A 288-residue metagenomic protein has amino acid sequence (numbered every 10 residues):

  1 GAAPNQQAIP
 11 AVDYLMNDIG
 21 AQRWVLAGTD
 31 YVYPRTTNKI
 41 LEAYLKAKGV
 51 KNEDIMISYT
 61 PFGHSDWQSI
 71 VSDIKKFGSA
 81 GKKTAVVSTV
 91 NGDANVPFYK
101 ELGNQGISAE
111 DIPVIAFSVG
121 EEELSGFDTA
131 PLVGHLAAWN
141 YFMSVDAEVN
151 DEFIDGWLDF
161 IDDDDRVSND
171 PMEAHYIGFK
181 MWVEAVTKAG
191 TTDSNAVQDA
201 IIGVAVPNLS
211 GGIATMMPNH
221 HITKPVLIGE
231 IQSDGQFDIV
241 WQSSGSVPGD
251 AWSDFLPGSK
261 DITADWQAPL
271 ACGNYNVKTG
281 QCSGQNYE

Functional and structural regions predicted by a protein language model:
G1-Q105, S144-E152: Extracellular/periplasmic Venus flytrap/periplasmic-binding protein
P10, A109, T223-V226: Extracytoplasmic
G20-A27, S79-T84, L136-W139, D159-R166 (+1 more regions): Flexible glycine/proline-enriched surface loops and loop-helix/loop-strand junctions
L26-T29, D164-E173, D193-V197, I213-M216: Surface-exposed patches in mature extracellular/periplasmic domains of secreted proteins
I40, I177-M181: Short amphipathic alpha-helical face segments that pack within enzyme cores and frequently flank/anchor catalytic
E101-Y176, V186-T192, S243-N274, S283-G284: Extracellular/periplasmic periplasmic-binding protein-like sensory domains
T187-P207: Polar, surface-exposed loop/tail segments that function as active-site lids or cofactor/substrate-recognition elements
A205-E288: Solvent-exposed, acidic/polar segments of extracytosolic/periplasmic ligand-binding ectodomains
